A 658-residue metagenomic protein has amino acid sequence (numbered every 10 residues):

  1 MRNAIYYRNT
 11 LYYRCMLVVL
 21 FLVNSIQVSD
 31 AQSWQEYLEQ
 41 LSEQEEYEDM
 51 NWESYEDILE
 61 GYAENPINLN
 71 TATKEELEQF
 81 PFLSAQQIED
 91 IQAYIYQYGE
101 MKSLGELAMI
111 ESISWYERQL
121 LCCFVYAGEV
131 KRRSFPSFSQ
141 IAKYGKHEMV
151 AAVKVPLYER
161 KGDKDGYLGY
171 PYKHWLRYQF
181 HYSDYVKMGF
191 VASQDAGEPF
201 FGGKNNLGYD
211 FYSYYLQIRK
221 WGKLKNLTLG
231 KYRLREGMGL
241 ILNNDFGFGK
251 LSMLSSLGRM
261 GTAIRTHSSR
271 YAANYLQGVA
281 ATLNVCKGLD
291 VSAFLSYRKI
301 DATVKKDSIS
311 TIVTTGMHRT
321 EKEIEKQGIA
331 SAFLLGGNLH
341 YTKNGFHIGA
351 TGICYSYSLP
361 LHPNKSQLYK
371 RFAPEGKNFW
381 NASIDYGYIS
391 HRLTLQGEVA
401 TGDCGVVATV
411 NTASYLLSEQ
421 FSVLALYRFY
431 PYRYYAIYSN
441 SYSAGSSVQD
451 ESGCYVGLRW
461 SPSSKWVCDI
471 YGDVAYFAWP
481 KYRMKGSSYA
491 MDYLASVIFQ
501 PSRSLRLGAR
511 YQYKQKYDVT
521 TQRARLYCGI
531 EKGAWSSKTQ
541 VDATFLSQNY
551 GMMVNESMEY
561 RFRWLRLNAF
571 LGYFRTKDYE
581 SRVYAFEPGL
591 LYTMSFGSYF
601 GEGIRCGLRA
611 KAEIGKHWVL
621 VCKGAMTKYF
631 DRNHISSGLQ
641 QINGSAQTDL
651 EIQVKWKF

Functional and structural regions predicted by a protein language model:
M1-W34, F658: Bacterial Sec-dependent N-terminal signal peptides
E46-E60, E89, Q97-E100, A108-G145 (+2 more regions): Alpha-helical interaction/regulatory segments in DNA maintenance proteins
W52-K102, L121-Y126, Q194, E198: Amphipathic, charged-and-aliphatic alpha-helical interface segments that function as noncatalytic docking
P136-K164, F180, D184-F190, L227 (+3 more regions): Transmembrane beta-strand segments of Gram-negative outer membrane beta-barrel proteins
Y167-P171, N274-L276, G328-P363, K370-F658: Exposed, low-structure sequence patches enriched in small/polar residues
S193-F211, R265-A272, E325-G328, A400-G402 (+1 more regions): Outer-membrane beta-barrel proteins
L207-D301, L424-Y435, R566-Y579: Outer membrane beta-barrel
